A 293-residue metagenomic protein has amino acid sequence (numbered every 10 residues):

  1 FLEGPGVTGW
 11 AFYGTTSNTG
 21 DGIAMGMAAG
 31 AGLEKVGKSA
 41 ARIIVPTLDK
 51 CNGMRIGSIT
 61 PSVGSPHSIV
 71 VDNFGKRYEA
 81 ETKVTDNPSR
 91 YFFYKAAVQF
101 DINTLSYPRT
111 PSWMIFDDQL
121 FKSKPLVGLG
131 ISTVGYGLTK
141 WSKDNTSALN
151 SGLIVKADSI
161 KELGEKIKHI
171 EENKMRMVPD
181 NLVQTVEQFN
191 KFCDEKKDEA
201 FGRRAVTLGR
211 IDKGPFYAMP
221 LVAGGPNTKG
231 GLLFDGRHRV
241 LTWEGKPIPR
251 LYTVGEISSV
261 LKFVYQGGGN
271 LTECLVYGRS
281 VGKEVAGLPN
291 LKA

Functional and structural regions predicted by a protein language model:
F1-D49, L271, S280: Glycine-rich loop(s) and the adjacent beta-strand/alpha-helix scaffold that form part
G6-A11, G53-I56, N145-L149, K262-G268: Short beta-alpha connecting loops at secondary-structure transitions that line or flank enzyme active sites
I23-M25, A29-I170, M177: An anion/pyrophosphate-binding glycine-rich loop and adjacent beta-alpha core in soluble alpha-beta enzymes
M27-E34, K76, L120, K168-E172 (+4 more regions): Generic secondary-structure signature for well-ordered alpha-helical cores
N73-F74, G236, W243, V276: Short, ordered coil/turn segments that flank beta-strands lining enzyme active or ligand-binding pockets
I170-L261, Y265: A glycine-rich dinucleotide-binding beta-alpha-beta segment and adjacent secondary-structure elements that constitute
S259, F263-V264, N270-A293: C-terminal, flexible cofactor-proximal segment of oxidoreductases
